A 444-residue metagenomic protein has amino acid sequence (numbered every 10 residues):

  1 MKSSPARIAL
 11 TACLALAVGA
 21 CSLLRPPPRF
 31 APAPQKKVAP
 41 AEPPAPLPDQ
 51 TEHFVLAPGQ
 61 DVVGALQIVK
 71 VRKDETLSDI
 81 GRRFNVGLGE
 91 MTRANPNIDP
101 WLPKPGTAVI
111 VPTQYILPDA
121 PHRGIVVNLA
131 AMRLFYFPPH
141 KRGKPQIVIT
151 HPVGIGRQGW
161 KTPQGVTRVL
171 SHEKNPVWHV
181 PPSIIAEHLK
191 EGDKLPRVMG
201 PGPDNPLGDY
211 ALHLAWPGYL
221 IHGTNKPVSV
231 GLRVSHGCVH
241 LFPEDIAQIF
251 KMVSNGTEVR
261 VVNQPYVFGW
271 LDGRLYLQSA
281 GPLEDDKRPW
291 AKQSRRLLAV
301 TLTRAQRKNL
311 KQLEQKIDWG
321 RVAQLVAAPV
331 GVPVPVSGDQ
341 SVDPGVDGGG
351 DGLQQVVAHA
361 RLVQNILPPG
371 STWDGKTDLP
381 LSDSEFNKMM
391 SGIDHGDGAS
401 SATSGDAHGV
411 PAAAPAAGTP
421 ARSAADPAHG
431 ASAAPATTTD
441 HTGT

Functional and structural regions predicted by a protein language model:
K2-L10: Bacterial N-terminal signal peptides that target proteins for export
G19-A20: C-terminal motif of bacterial Sec signal peptides marking the signal peptidase cleavage site
L24, R29-F30, R72-L102, P145-I147: LysM (lysin motif) carbohydrate-binding repeats in extracellular/periplasmic proteins that recognize
Q50-N85: Primarily a LysM-type cell-wall glycan-binding module
V55-G59, A65, P112-L129, K141 (+1 more regions): Intrinsically disordered, low-complexity Ser/Thr-rich linker and spacer segments in cell-wall-related proteins
L66, G89-N97, A108-R123, T150-G156 (+2 more regions): N-terminal post-signal-peptidase region of extra-cytosolic proteins
D74, G106-V109, G256-V259: Loop/turn positions that initiate beta-strands
P118-N225, K251, S279, D285-G398 (+2 more regions): Gly/Pro-biased beta-strand-loop elements
